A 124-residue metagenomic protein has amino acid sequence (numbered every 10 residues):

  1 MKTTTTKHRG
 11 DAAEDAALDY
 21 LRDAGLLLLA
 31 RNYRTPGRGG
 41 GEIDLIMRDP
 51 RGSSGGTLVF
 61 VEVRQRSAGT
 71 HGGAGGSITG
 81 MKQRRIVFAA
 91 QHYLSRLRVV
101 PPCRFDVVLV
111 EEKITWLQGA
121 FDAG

Functional and structural regions predicted by a protein language model:
M1-Y33: Acidic-basic catalytic patches of nuclease active cores, encompassing PD-(D/E)XK and other metal-cofactor nuclease
T6-G10, E14, G39, I78-Q83: Short, conserved glycine- and acidic-residue-centered signature motifs in active-site or ligand-binding loops
L27-G55, G124: Active-site metal-binding core of divalent-cation-utilizing nuclease and nuclease-like domains
G40, G56-F60, P102, I114: Structural motif
I43-G69, I86: Conserved catalytic cores of phosphodiester-cleaving nucleases, focusing on short active-site segments
S67-A89: Mg2+/Mn2+-dependent nuclease catalytic core
F88-R96: A short, N-terminal amphipathic alpha-helix
R96-G124: Domain-level recognition of nuclease-like catalytic cores that cleave nucleotide substrates
